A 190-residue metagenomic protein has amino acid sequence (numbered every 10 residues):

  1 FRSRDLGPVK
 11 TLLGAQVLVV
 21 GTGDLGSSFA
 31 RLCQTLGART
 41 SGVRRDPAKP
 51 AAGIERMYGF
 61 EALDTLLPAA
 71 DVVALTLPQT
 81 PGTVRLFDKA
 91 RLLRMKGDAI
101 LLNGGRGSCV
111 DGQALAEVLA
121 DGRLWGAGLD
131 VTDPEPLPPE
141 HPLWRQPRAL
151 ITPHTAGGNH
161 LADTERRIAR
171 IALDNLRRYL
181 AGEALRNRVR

Functional and structural regions predicted by a protein language model:
F1-Q16: Phosphate-binding beta-alpha-beta segment of Rossmann-like dinucleotide-binding domains, i.e., the NAD(P)
Q16, T35-R39: Residues at the starts of beta-strands that form the adenosine-phosphate
G21-G23: Glycine-rich Rossmann-fold phosphate-binding loop(s) that bind the pyrophosphate of adenine dinucleotide cofactors
G26-S27: N-terminal Rossmann-fold NAD(P) dinucleotide-binding loop
A30, Q34, L119-A120: Gly/Ala-rich phosphate-binding loop of Rossmann-like dinucleotide-binding domains, activating on the conserved
R44: Conserved acidic E/D residue at the C-terminus of a beta-strand in Rossmann-like folds
P47-P142: Rossmann-like adenosine-cofactor binding region
E135-R190: C-terminal helix-to-coil terminal segments
